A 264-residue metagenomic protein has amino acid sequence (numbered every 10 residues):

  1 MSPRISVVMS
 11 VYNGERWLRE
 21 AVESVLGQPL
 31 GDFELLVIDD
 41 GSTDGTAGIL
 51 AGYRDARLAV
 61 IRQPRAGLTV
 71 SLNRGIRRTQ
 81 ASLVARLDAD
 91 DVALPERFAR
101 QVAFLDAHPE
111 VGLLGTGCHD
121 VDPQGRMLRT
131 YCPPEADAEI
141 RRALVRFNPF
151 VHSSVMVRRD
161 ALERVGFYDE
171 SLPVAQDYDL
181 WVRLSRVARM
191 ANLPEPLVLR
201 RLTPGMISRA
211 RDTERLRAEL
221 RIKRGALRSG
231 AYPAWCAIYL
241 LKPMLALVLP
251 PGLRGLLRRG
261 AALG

Functional and structural regions predicted by a protein language model:
P3-S6, E34, D179: Cell-envelope/extracellular polymer assembly enzymes that use nucleotide-activated donors
R16-R19, D44-G52, V92, E96: Acidic helix N-cap motif at the loop->helix transition within catalytic regions of sugar-transfer enzymes
E23-D32: Short, acidic, metal-binding catalytic loop of nucleotide-sugar glycosyltransferases
S24, D39-G48, A66, D88: A conserved acidic beta->alpha catalytic loop
Q63-T79, R100: Glycine-rich, basic loop-to-helix element that forms the pyrophosphate-binding segment of sugar-nucleotide handling
R77, T116, T130-L220: Conserved nucleotide-sugar donor-binding catalytic segment
V84: Short aromatic/hydrophobic "clamp" motif used to bind/position activated sugar donors
E96-L128: Conserved donor NDP-sugar-binding/catalytic core segment of glycosyltransferases
